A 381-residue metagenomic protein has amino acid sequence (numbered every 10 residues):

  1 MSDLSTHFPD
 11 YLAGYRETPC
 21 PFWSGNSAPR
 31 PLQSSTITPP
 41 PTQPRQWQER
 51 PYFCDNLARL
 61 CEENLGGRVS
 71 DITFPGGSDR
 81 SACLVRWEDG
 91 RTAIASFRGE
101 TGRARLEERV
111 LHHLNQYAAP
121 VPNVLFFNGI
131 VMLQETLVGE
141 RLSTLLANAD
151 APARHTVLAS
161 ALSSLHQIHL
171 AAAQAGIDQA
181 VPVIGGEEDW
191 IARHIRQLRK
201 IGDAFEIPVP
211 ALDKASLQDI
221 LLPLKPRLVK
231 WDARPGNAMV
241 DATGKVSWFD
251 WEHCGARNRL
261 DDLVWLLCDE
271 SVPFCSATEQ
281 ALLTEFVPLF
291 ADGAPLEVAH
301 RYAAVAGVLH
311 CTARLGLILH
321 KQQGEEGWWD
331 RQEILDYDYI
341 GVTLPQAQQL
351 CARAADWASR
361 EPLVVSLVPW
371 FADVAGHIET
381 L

Functional and structural regions predicted by a protein language model:
D3, H7-Y11, N26: Intrinsic-disorder-associated, low-complexity terminal segments enriched in Asp/Asn/His/Tyr and depleted of Lys/Arg
F8, Y15, C20, T36-D71: Juxta-kinase regulatory segment immediately upstream of eukaryotic protein kinase catalytic domains
F74-W87, A215-D261: Active-site acidic catalytic loop and adjacent metal/ATP-binding pocket of ATP-dependent phosphoryl transfer enzymes
D79-A180: ATP-binding pocket architecture of kinase catalytic cores
D150-A151, S247, V264-L266: Glycine-rich, phosphate-binding/catalytic loops in enzymes
D150-F205, P226, G255, W329-D330: A cross-family kinase active-site recognition segment
L260-P295, A306-W328: Active-site activation/catalytic loop segments of kinase-like enzymes and analogous catalytic loops in related
T312-L381: ATP/Mg2+ or Mg2+-diphosphate-binding catalytic cores that bind nucleotide phosphates or diphosphates via glycine-rich
